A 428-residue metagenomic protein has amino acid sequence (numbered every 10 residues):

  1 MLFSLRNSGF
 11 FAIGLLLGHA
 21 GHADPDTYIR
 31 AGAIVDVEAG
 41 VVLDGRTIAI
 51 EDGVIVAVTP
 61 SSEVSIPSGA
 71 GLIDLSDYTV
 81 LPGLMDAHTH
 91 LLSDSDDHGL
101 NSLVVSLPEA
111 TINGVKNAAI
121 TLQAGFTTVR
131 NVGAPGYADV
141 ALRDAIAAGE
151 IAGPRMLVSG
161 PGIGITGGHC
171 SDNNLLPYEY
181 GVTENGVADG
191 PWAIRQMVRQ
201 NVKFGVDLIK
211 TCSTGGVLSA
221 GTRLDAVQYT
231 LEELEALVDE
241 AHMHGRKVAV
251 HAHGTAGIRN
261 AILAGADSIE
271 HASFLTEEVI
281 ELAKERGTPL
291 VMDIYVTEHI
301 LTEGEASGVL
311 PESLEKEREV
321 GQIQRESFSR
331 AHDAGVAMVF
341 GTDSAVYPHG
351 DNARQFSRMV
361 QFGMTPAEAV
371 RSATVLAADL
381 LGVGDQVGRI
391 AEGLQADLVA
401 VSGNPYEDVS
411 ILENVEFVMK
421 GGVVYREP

Functional and structural regions predicted by a protein language model:
D24, I34, A39-L81: Histidine-rich, glycine-flanked metal-binding segment
D24, V182-A264: Metal-dependent enolase-superfamily TIM-barrel catalytic cores that perform enediolate-based chemistry
Y78-E150, I165-C170, N174-L176, E232 (+1 more regions): Metal-associated gating/positioning segment near the N- to mid-region
S93-A110, T166-V182, V217-L231, R286-G321: Active-site gating loops and adjacent loop-to-helix segments of metal-dependent hydrolytic enzymes
S95-G99, S219-G221, I258-A264, I294-V309 (+4 more regions): Histidine/acidic-residue-rich catalytic or RNA/ligand-binding cores of hydrolases and nuclease-related proteins
V104, M243, K247, E312 (+1 more regions): His/Asp/Glu-enriched, well-ordered alpha-helical/loop segment that forms or immediately abuts the divalent-metal
N113-D139, G153-P161, V206-S219, K247 (+2 more regions): Divalent metal-dependent hydrolysis catalytic cores, especially in the metallo-beta-lactamase
D144-G162, L224-V250, G287, V291-Y295: Alpha-helix-loop-beta-strand connector modules within alpha/beta enzyme cores
